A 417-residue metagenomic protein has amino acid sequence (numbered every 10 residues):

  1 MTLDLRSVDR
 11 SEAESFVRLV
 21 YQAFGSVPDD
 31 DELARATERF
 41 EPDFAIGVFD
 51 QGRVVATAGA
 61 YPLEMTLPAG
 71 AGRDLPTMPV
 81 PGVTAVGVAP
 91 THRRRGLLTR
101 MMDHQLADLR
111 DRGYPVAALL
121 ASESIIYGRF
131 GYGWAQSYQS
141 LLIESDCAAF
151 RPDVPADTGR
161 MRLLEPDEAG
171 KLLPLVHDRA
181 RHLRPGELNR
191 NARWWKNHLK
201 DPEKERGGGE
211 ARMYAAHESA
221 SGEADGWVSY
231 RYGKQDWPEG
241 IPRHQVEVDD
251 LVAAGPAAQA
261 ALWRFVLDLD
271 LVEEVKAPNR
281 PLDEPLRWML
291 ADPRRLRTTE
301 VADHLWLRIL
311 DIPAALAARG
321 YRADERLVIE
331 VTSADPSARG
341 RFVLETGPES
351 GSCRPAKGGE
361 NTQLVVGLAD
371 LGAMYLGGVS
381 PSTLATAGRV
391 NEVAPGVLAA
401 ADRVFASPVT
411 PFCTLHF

Functional and structural regions predicted by a protein language model:
M1-D4, D9-A13, D50, A156-F417: Intrinsically disordered, low-complexity, positively biased terminal segments
L5-E14, V20-Q22, D31-R35, I46-V48 (+3 more regions): Hydrophobic, small-residue-rich alpha-helical packing segments that form membrane-like cores
A23-R73, E187-M213, A315-L316: Active-site rim helix/loop that mediates acceptor-substrate recognition in acyltransferases
I46, A58, P81, V86 (+2 more regions): Conserved GNAT-family N-acetyltransferase fold
E64-P76, I143, K234-R243: A short, polar/charged loop-to-alpha-helix boundary motif
D74-P90, E239-A253: Conserved acetyl-CoA binding element of GNAT-fold acetyltransferases
V83-A107, G255-L267: Conserved acetyl-CoA-binding loop-helix of GNAT-fold acetyltransferases
R110-P115, L120-L141, A261, L282-R297: Conserved active-site alpha-helix within GNAT-family acetyltransferase domains
